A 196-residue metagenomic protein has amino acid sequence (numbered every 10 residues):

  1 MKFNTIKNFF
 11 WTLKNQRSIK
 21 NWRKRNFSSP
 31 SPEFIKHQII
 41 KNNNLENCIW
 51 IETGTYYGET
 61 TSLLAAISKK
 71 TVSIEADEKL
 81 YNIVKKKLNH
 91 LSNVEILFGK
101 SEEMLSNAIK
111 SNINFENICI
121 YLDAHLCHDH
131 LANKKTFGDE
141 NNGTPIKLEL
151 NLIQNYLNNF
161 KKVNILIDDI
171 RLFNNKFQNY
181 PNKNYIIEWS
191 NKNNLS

Functional and structural regions predicted by a protein language model:
M1-C119, H125-S196: A short alpha-helical cap/connector motif
